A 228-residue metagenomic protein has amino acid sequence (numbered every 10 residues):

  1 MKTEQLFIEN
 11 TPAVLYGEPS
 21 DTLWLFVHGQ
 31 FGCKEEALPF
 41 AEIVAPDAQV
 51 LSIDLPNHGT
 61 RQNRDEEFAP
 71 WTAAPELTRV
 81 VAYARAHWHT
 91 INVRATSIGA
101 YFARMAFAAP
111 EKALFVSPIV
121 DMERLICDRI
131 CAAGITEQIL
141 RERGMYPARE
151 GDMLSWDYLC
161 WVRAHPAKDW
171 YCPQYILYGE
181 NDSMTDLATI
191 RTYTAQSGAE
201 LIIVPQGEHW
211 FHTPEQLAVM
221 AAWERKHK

Functional and structural regions predicted by a protein language model:
F7-G17: A short loop-to-beta-strand scaffold at the N-terminal edge of the catalytic core in hydrolase folds
T11, P110-T192, S197-I203, G207-F211 (+2 more regions): The alpha/beta-hydrolase serine catalytic core
D21-G29: Short beta-strand element of the alpha/beta-hydrolase
Q30-E42, A188: The serine-hydrolase catalytic nucleophile loop
E36, E67-A86: Alpha/beta-hydrolase active-site loop
V44-N63: Conserved alpha/beta-hydrolase
T90-A95, V116: Short beta-strand immediately N-terminal to the catalytic nucleophile in serine-hydrolase-like folds
R94-A103: Gly/Ala-rich beta-loop-alpha elbow adjacent to hydrolase catalytic centers
